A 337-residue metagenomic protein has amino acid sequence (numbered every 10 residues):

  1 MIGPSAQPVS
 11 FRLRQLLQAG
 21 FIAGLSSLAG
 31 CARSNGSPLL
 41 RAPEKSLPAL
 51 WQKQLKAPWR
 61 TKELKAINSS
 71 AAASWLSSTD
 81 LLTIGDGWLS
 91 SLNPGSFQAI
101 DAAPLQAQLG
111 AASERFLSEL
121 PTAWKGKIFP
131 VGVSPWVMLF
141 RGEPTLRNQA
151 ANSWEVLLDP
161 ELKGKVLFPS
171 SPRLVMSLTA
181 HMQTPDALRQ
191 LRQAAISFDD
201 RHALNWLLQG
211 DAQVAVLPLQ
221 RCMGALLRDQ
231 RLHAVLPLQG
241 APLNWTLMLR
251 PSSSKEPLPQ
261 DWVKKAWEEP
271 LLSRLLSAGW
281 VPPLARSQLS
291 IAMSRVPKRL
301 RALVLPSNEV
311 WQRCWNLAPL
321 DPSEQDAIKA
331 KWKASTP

Functional and structural regions predicted by a protein language model:
I2-V9, Q15-R33: N-terminal export signals
G30-G95: Early extracytoplasmic/lumenal segment of secretory-pathway proteins
T79-T83, Q98-V137: A structural signal for short loop-to-beta-strand junctions that line the ligand-binding cleft of periplasmic/secreted
D86-L92, L167-G240: Ligand-binding pocket segment of bilobal, Venus flytrap-like solute-binding proteins
A99-A111, I128, Q230-P242, S252-S253: Short beta-strand->loop
V137-T145, L243-P259, R274-L275: A bilobed periplasmic-binding-protein/Venus flytrap-type ligand-binding module shared by bacterial periplasmic
L146-L162: Flexible hinge/capping segments at coil-to-helix
P251-R313: Mature extracytoplasmic/periplasmic domains
